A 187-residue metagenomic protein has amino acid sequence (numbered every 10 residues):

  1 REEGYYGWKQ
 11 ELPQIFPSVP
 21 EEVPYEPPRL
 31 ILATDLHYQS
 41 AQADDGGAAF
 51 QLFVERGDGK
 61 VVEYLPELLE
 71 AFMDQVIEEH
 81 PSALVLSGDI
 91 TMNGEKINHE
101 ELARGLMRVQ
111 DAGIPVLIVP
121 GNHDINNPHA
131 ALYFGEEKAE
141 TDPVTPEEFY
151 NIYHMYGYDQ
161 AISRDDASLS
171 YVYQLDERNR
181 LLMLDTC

Functional and structural regions predicted by a protein language model:
E2-K96: N-terminal active-site segment of His-dependent metallophosphoesterases
P20, E101-C187: Extended active-site neighborhood of metal-dependent phosphoesterases/phosphodiesterases
